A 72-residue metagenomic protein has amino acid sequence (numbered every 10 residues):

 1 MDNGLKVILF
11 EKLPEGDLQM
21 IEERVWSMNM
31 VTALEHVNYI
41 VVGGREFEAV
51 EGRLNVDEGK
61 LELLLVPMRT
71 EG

Functional and structural regions predicted by a protein language model:
M1-L34: N-terminal acidic leader/helix
D2, M68-G72: Glycine- and charge-enriched low-complexity intrinsically disordered segments
G4, A49, K60-E62: Broad gene-expression machinery/nucleic-acid interaction feature
I8-F10, V50, L64-V66: A structural detector for beta-sheet-dominated domains
R45-N55: Short beta-strand-centered aromatic/proline hotspots
V56-P67: Short, solvent-exposed secondary-structure boundary/capping segments
